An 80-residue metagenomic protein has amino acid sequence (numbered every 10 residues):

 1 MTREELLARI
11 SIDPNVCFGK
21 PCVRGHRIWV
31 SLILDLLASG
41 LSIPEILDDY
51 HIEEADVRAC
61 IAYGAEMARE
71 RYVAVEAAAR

Functional and structural regions predicted by a protein language model:
M1-T2: Hydrophobic packing positions characteristic of elongated beta-solenoid/beta-helix-type spike/fiber shafts
A8-I28: Short, Lys/Arg-enriched anionic-surface-contact patches
W29-R80: Long, charge-rich, low-complexity alpha-helical segments
